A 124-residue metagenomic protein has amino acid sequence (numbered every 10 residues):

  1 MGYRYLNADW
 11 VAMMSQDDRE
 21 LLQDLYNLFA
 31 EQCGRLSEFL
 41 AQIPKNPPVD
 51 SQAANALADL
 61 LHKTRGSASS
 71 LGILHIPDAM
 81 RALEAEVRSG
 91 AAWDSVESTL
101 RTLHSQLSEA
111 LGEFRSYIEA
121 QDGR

Functional and structural regions predicted by a protein language model:
M1-R124: Two-component system phosphorelay core
